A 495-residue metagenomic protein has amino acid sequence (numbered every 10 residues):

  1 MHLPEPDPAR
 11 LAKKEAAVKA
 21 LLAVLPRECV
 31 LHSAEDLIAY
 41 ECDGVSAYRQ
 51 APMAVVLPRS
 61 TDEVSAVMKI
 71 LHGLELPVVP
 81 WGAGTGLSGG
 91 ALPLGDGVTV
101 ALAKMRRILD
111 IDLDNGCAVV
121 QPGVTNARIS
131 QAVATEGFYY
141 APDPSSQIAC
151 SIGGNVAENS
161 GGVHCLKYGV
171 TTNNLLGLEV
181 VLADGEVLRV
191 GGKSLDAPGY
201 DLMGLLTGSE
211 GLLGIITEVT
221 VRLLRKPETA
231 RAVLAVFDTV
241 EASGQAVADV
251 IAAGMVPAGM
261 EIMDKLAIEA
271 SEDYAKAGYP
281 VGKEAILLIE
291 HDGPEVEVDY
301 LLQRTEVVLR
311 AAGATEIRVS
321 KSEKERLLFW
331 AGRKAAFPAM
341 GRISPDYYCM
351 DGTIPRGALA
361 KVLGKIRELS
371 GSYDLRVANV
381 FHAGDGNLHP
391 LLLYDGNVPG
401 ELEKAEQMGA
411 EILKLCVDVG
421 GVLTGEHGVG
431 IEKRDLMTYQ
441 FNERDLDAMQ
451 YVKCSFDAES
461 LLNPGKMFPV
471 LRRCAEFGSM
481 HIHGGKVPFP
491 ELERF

Functional and structural regions predicted by a protein language model:
M1-E15, E35-C42, V55-E63, K69-G73 (+15 more regions): Feature of Fe-S/electron-transfer and energy-metabolism proteins that preferentially highlights extended coupling
M1-K69, G86-G116, S145, A267-K276 (+4 more regions): N-terminal flexible segment immediately upstream of the FAD-binding catalytic core in FAD-dependent oxidoreductases
P26-R27, V417-V429, K453-C454, A458-G465: Alpha-helix capping/hinge segments and adjacent helical runs
L31-E41, V221-R225, R231, A235-M408 (+3 more regions): C-terminal substrate-recognition/cap domain of FAD-linked oxidoreductases
S88-R106, A134-F138, G161-T172, V219-R225 (+3 more regions): A glycine- and small-aliphatic-rich helix-loop capping segment at beta-alpha/alpha-beta transitions that lines
R107-E261, S479-H483, F489-F495: FAD-binding subdomain of flavoenzyme oxidoreductases
E186, R434-F495: Activity-critical C-terminal alpha-helical subdomain
